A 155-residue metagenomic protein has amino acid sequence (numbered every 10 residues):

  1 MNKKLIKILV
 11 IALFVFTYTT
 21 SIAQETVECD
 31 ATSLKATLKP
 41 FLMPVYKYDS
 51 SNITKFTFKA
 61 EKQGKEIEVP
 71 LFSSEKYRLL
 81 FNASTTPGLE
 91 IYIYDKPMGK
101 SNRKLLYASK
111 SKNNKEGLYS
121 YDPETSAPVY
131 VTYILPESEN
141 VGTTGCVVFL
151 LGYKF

Functional and structural regions predicted by a protein language model:
M1-V27: Bacterial Sec-dependent N-terminal signal peptides
Q24-V45, T125-F155: C-terminal edge strands of extracellular/lumenal beta-sandwich accessory domains
S50-F72, K76: Non-catalytic, beta-strand-enriched accessory regions in extracellular/secretory proteins and membrane protein
S51-K55, G99-A108: Surface-exposed loop/edge segments in extracytoplasmic proteins
E68-V69, S111-T125: Beta-sandwich interaction modules
L71, F81-T85, P123: Non-cytosolic beta-sheet module surface loops
E75-A83, Y133: A short beta-strand element within beta-rich, extracytoplasmic domains of secreted/secretory-pathway proteins
T85-S101: Short, surface-exposed beta-strand/strand-loop-strand elements in extracellular ectodomains
